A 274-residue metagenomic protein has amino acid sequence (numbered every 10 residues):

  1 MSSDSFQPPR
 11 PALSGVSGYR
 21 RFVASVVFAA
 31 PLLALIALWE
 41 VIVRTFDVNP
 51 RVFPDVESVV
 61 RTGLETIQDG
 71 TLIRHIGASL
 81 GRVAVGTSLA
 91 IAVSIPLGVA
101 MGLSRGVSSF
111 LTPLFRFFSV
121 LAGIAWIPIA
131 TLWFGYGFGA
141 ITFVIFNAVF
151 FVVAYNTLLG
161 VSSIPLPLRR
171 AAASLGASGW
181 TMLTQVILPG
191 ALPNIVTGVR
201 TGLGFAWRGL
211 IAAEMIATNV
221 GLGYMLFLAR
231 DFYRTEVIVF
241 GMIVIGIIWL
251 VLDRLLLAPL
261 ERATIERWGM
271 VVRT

Functional and structural regions predicted by a protein language model:
M1-P31, R254-T274: Transmembrane alpha-helical segments of polytopic membrane transport and secretion proteins
P8-R21, T45-L89: Periplasmic/extracellular loop-to-transmembrane helix junction in inner-membrane transport proteins
V60, D69, I73, G77 (+9 more regions): Alpha-helical membrane-protein architecture signal
V85-F115: Transmembrane-helix boundary motif in ABC transporter permease subunits
R116-V152, N156-G160: Generic hydrophobic transmembrane alpha-helix motif, especially the helices
F143, N147, W180-A213, E236 (+3 more regions): Transmembrane alpha-helices
N156-V199, L222, L226: Short cytoplasmic-facing helical segments at TM-TM junctions of multi-pass membrane proteins
L222-L260: Hydrophobic alpha-helical transmembrane segments of polytopic membrane proteins
